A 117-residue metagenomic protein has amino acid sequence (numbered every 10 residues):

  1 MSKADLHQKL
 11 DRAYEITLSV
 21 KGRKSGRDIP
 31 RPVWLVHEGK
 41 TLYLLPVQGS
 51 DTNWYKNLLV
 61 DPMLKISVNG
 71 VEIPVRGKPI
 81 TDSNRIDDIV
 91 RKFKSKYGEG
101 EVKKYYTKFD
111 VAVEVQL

Functional and structural regions predicted by a protein language model:
M1, K21, I80-N84: Short coil/turn linker and secondary-structure boundary residues
M1-S2, R23-W34, I66-P74: Short low-complexity stretches enriched in small and charged residues
M1-T17: Extreme N-terminal tail/first-helix region
D5, V20-S25, E99-K104: Short helix-to-loop capping/linker segments positioned immediately adjacent to catalytic or ligand/cofactor-binding
L6-Q8, Y43-K56: Covalent nucleotidyltransferase core used to form phosphodiester bonds in nucleic acids
D11-A13, D28, L59, K108: Short, solvent-exposed coil/turn segments
A13-V47: Short beta-strand segments
G49-L117: Short, structured beta-strand-loop surface elements
